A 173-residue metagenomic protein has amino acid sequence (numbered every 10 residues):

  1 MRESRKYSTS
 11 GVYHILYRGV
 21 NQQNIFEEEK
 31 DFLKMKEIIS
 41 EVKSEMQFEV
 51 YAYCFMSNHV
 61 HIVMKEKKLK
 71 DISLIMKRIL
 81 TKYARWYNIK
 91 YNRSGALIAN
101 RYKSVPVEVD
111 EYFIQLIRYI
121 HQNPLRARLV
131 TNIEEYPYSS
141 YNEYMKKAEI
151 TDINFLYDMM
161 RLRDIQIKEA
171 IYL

Functional and structural regions predicted by a protein language model:
M1-A52, K65-L173: Short Pro-Cys-Gly-centered "Cys-loop" motif that presents a nucleophilic cysteine in a tight turn
F55-S57: Generic beta-strand structural signal
H59-M64: A generic structural motif
